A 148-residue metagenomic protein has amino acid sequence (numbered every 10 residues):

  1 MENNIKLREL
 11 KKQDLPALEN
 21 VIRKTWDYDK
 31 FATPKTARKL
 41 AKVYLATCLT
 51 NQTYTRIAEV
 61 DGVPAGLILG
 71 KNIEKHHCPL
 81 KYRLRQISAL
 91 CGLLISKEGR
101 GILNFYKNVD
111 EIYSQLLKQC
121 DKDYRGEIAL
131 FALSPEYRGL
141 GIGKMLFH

Functional and structural regions predicted by a protein language model:
I5-N20, N72-I73: A short beta-loop-alpha structural element at the N-terminal edge of CoA-dependent acyl/N-acetyltransferase catalytic
E19-W26, L40-Y44: Hydrophobic alpha-helical core bundles mediating ligand binding, dimerization, or RNAP-core interactions
Y28-P34: A short gly/proline-enriched turn/hairpin at secondary-structure junctions
P34-T55, E59-D61, L69, Q115-L117: Active-site rim helix/loop that mediates acceptor-substrate recognition in acyltransferases
T53, D123, I128: Short coil/loop residues immediately preceding or within conserved phosphate-binding loops of NTP-utilizing enzyme
I57, V63-N72, E127, A132: Conserved beta-strand in the GNAT
K75-R125: Conserved acyl-donor/pantetheine-binding loop and adjacent beta-alpha core of acyl/acetyltransferases and related
L130-L133, G139-H148: Conserved acetyl-CoA-binding loop-helix of GNAT-fold acetyltransferases
